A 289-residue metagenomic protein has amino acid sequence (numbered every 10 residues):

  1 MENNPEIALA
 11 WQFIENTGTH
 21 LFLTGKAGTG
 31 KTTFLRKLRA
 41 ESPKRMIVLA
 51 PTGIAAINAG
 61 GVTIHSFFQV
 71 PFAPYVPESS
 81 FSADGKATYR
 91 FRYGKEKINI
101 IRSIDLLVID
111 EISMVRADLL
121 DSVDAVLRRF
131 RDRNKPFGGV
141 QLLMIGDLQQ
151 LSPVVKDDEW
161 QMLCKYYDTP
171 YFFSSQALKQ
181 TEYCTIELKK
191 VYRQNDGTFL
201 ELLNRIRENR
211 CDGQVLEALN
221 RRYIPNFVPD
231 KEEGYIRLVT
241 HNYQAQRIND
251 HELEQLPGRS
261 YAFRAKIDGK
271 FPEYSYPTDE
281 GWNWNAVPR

Functional and structural regions predicted by a protein language model:
M1-R289: Conserved ATP-binding/catalytic motifs of P-loop helicase motor domains
